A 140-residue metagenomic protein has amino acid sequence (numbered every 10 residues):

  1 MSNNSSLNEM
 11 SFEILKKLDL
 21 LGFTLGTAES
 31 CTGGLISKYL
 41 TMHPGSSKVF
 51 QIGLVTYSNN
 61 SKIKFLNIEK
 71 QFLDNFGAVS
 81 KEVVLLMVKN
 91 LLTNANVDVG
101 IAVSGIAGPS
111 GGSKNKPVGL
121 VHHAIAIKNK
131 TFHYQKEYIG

Functional and structural regions predicted by a protein language model:
M1-G140: Short alpha-helical segments enriched in small residues
